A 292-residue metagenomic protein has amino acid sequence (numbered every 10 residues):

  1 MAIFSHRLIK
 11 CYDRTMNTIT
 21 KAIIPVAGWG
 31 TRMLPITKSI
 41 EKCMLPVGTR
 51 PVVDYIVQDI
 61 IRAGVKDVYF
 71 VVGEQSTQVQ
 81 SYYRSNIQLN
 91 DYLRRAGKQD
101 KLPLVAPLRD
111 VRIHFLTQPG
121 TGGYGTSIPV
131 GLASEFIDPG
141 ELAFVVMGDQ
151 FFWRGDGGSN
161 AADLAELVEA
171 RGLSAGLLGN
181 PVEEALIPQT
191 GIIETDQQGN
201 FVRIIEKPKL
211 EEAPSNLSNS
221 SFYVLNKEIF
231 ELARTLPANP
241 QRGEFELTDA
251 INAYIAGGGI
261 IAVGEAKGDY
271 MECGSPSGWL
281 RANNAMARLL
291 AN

Functional and structural regions predicted by a protein language model:
I3, R7-Y12: Short, positively charged and aromatic/hydrophobic N-terminal segments
N17-R95, Q99, I113, G157-S159: N-terminal glycine-rich phosphate-binding loop and ensuing alpha1 helix
K21, K66-V68, L142, S174 (+1 more regions): Residues at the starts of beta-strands that form the adenosine-phosphate
W29, D149-Q150, P276: Active-site metal-binding loops of divalent metal-dependent hydrolases
M44, I193-T195, V263: A structural signal for short hydrophobic beta-strand segments in well-ordered beta-sheet cores
V79, L89-Y92, K101-T195, R234: Conserved beta-loop-beta/alpha segment of the NTase-like Rossmann-fold superfamily that binds/positions NTPs
F144, G157-G158, A162-A165, E169 (+2 more regions): Catalytic-core segments of class I nucleotidyltransferases/pyrophosphorylases that form NMP-activated intermediates
